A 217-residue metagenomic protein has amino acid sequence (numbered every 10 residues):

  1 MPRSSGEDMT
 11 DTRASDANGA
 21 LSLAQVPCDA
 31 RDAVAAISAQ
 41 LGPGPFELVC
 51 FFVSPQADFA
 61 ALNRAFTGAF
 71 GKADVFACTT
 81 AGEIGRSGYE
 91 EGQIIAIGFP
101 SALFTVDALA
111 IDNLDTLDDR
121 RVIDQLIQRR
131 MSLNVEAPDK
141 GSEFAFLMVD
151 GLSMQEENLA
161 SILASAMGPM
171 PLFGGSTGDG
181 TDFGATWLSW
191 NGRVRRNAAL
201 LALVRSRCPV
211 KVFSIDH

Functional and structural regions predicted by a protein language model:
P2-H217: Cofactor- and metal-binding active-site motifs of prokaryotic enzymes that mediate redox/radical or nucleophilic
